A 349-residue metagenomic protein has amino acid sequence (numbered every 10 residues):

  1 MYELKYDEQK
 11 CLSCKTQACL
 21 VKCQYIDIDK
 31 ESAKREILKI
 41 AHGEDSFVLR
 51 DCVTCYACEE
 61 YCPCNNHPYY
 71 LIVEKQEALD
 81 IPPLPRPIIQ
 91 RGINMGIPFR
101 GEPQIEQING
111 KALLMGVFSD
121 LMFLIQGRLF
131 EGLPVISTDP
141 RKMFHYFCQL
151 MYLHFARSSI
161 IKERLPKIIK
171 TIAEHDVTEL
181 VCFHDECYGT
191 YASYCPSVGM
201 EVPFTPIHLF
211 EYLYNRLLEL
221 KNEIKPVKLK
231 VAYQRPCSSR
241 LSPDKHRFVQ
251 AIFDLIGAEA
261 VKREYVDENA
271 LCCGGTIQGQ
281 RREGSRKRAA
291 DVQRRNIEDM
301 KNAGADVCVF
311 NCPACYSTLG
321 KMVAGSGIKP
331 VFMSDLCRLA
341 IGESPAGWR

Functional and structural regions predicted by a protein language model:
E8, I26, K30-Y188: Iron-sulfur-cluster electron-transfer modules
C11-C19, C23, C52-C58, C62 (+4 more regions): Short cysteine clusters
V21-E36, Y61-A78, Q278-V292, S317-I328: Iron-sulfur (Fe-S) cluster-binding segments and ferredoxin-like electron-carrier domains, especially [2Fe-2S]
I108-G110, D176-T178, P203, I224-K230 (+1 more regions): A general structural motif
A112-L113, A232, C308-V309: Conserved beta-strand elements of the Class I
S119-L124, S238-I256: Active-site glycine- and acidic-residue-rich loops that bind and position anionic ligands or nucleotide-like cofactors
R128, V135-V202, R240, R247-A251 (+1 more regions): Cofactor-cradling patches in redox/metallo enzymes
I207-N215, K221-P243, I256-E259, R263 (+1 more regions): Catalytic cores of enzyme domains
